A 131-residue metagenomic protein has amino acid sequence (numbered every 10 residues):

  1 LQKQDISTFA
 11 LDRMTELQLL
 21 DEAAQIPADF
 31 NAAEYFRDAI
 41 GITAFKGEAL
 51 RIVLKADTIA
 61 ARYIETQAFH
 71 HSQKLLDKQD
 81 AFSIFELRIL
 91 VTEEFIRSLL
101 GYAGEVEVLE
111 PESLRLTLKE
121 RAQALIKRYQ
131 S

Functional and structural regions predicted by a protein language model:
L1-A44, A49-V53: Core beta-strand-centered patch of the WYL/Sm-like small regulatory domain
R37-S131: Polybasic (Lys/Arg-rich)
